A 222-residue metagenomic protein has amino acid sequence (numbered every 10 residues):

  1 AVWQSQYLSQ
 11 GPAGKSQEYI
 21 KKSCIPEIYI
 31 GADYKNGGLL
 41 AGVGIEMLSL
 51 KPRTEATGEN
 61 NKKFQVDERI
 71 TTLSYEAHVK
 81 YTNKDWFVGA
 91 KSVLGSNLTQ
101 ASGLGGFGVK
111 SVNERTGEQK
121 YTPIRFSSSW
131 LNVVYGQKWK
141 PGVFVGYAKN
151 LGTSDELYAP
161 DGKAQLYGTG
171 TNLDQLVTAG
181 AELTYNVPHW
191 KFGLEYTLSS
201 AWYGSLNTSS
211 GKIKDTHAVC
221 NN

Functional and structural regions predicted by a protein language model:
A1-K62: Aromatic- and glycine-enriched pocket-lining scaffold segments that form the walls of small-molecule binding clefts
Y7-Q10, P52, G152-T153, A201-L206: Short active-site-adjacent structural elements
S23, I70, I124, D174 (+1 more regions): Short coil/turn motifs at beta-sheet boundaries
P26-I30, L73-A77, S127-L131, V177-A181 (+1 more regions): Hydrophobic, lipid-facing positions within transmembrane beta-strands of outer-membrane proteins
K35-L173: Detector for outer-membrane/organellar transmembrane beta-barrel domains, recognizing the amphipathic beta-strand
S154-Y158, G193-L194, G204-I213: A glycine-biased, small/acidic residue-tolerant capping/turn segment at secondary-structure junctions
A179-G204: C-terminal closing repeat unit and adjoining cap/tail of repeat-based domains
V187, D215-N222: Outer-membrane beta-barrel "beta-signal"
